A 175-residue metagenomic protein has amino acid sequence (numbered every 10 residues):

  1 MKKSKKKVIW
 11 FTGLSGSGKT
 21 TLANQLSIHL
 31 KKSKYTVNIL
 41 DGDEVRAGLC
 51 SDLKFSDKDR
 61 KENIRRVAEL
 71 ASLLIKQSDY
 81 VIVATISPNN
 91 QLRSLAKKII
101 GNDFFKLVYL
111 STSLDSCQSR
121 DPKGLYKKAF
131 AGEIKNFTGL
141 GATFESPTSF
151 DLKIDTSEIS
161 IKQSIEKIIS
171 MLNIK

Functional and structural regions predicted by a protein language model:
M1-V8: Extreme N-terminal, non-catalytic leader segments that precede Walker-type/kinase nucleotide-binding cores
V8, I39, F105-Y109, D151-K153: Conserved beta-strand scaffold positions in the cores of enzyme catalytic domains, especially in NTP/NDP-utilizing
F11: Hydrophobic anchor at the beta1->P-loop junction of P-loop NTPases
S15: The conserved Walker
K19: Conserved lysine of the Walker
N24-E69: Conserved substrate/cofactor phosphate-moiety recognition/catalytic segment in nucleotide-dependent phosphotransferases
G48, K54, A71-F130, N136: ATP-dependent NMP and nucleoside kinases share a basic, alpha-helical "lid"
S111-K167, I174-K175: Small-molecule kinase domains that catalyze NTP-dependent phosphoryl transfer to phosphate-bearing small molecules
